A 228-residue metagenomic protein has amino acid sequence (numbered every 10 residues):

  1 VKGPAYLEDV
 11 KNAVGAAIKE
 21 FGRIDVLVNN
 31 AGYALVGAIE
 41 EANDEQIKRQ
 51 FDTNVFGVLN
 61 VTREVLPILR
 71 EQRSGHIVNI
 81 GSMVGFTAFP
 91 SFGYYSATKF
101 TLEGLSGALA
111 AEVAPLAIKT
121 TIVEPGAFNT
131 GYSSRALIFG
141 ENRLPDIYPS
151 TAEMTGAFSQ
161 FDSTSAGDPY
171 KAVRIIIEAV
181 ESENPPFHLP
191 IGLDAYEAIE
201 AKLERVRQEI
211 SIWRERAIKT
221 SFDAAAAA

Functional and structural regions predicted by a protein language model:
V1-E8: Rossmann-fold cofactor-recognition segment
A16-L27, L35: A glycine-rich helix->loop->beta "capping" turn within Rossmann-like NAD(P)(H)-dependent oxidoreductase domains
A38-I39, N43-K48: Substrate-binding pocket helix/loop in short-chain dehydrogenase/reductase
E40, T87-G93: Active-site loop immediately N-terminal to the catalytic Tyr-X3-Lys motif of short-chain dehydrogenase/reductase
T62, T98: Active-site helix of classical SDR
S82: Residue(s) in the substrate-gating loop at a strand-loop-helix junction that position the organic substrate next
P115-P186: SDR active-site lid
